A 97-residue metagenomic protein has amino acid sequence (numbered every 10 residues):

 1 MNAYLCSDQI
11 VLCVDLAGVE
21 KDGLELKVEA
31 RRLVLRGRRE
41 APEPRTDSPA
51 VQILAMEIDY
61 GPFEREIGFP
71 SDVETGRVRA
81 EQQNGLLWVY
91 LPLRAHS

Functional and structural regions predicted by a protein language model:
M1-S97: Alpha-crystallin/small heat shock protein
